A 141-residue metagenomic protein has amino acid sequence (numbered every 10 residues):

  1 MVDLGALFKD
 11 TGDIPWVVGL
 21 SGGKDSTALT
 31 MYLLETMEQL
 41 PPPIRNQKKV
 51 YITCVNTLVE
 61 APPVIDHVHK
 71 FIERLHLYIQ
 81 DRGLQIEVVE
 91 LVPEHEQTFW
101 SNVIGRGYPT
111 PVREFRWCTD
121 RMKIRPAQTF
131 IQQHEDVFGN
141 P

Functional and structural regions predicted by a protein language model:
M1-P141: ATP-dependent adenylation/nucleotidyltransferase module used to activate substrates
